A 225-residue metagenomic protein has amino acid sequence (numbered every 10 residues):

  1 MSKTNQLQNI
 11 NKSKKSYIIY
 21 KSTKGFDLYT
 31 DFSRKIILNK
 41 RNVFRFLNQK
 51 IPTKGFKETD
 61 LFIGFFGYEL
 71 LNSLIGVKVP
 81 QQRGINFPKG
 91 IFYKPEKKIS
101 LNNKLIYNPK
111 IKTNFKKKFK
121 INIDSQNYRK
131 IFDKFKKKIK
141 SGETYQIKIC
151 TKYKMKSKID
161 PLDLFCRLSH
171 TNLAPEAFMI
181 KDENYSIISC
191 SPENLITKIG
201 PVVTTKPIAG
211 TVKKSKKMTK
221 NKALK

Functional and structural regions predicted by a protein language model:
M1-K225: Extended alpha-helical targeting/anchoring segments, especially N-terminal organellar/secretory targeting helices
